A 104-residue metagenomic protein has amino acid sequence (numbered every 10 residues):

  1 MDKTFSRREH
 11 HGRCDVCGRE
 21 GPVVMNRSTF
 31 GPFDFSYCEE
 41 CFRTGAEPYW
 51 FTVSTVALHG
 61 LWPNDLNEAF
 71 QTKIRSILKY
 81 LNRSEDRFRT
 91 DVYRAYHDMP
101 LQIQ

Functional and structural regions predicted by a protein language model:
M1-S6: Short, intrinsically disordered linker segments that flank or connect zinc-binding domains
R8-H11, P32-F33: Flanking scaffold residues of small Cys/His-coordinated metal-binding clusters
C14-C17, C38-C41: Short cysteine-rich clusters marking metal-coordination/redox-active sites
P22-V23, A46: Short functional micro-motifs and their immediate structural scaffolds
M25-F35: Short linker/helix segments within small regulatory modules
E39-G60: Short metal-binding segments enriched for Cys and/or His
N64-Q104: Long, contiguous alpha-helical scaffold regions
